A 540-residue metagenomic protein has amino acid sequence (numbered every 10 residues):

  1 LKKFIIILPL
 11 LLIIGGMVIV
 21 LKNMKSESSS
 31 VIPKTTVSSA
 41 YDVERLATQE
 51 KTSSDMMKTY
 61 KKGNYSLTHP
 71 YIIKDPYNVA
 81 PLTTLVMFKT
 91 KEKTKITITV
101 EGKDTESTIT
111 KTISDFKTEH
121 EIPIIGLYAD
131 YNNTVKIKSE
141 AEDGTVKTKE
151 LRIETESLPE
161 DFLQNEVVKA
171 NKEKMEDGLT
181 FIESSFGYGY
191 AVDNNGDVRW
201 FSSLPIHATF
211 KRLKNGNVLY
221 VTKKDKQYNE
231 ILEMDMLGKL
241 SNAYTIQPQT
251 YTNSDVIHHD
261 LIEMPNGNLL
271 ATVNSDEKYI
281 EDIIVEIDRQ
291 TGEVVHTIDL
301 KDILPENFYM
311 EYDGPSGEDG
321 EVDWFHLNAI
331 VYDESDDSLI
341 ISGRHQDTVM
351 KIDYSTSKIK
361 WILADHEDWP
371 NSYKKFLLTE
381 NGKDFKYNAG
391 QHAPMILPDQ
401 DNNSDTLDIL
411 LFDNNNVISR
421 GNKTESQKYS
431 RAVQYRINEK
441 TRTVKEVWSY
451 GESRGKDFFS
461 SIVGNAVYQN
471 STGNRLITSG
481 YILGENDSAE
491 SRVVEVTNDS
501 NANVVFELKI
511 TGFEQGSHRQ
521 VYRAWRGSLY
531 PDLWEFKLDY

Functional and structural regions predicted by a protein language model:
L1-L10: N-terminal Sec-pathway targeting helices
L11-M17: Transmembrane alpha-helices
M17-K34: Sec-dependent signal peptide cleavage junction
T35-E50, S66-I96, V100, H120-E121 (+3 more regions): Histidine-/acidic-rich catalytic cores in large beta-rich domains
S54-K58: Transition segment at domain starts
K61: N-terminal, post-signal-peptide metal-ligating segments of extracellular/periplasmic oxidoreductases, dominated by
G102-K111: Acidic/polar, low-complexity linker and loop regions
K111-K117: Short beta-strand segments within Ig-like beta-sandwich modules, predominantly Fibronectin type-III
